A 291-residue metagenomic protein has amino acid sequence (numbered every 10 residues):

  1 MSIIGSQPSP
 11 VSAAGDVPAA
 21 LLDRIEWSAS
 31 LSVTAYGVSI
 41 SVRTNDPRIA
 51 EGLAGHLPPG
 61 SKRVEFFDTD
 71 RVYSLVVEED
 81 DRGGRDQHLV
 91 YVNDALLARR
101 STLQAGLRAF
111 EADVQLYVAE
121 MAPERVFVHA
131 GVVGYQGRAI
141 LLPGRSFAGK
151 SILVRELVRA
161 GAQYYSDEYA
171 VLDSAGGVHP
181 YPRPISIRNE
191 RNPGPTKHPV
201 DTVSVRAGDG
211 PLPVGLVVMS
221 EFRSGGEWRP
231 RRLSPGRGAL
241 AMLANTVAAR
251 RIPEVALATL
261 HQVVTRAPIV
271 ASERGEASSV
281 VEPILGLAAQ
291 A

Functional and structural regions predicted by a protein language model:
S2-G55, D70, G131, Y135-Q136 (+2 more regions): Glycine-rich, often acidic-flanked micro-motifs that create phosphate/phosphodiester-binding or positioning elements
I25-A29, R82-Q87, F127-H129: A short, compositionally biased
T44-D46, L57, V77-D81, D94 (+1 more regions): Short glycine-rich, polar/acidic loop-and-turn segments at beta strand-coil junctions
A54-R63: N-terminal low-complexity, intrinsically disordered segments
F67-A119, L287-A291: Charged, amphipathic alpha-helical linker segments immediately N-terminal to NTP-binding catalytic cores
M121-Y135: Pre-Walker A adenine-sensing motif
K150: Conserved lysine of the Walker
L153-V154: Post-Walker A alpha-helix
